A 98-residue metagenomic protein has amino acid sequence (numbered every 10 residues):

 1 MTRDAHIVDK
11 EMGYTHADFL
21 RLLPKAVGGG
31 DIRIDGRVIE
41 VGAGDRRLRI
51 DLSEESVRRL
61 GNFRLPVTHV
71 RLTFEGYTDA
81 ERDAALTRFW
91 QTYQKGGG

Functional and structural regions predicted by a protein language model:
M1-G30: Terminal, regulation- and interaction-focused segments at domain boundaries
M1-R3, R58-L65: Short, flexible, solvent-exposed loop/turn segments with mixed acidic/basic and small polar residues
L22-G29, R88-G96: Conserved short hydrophobic interaction patches
G29-I34, I39-V41: Short, exposed beta-strand/loop patches in secreted or surface proteins that constitute
R37, R46-L48, P66-V70: A generic structural signal for short beta-strands and their flanking turns/coil linkers
I39, E54-R59, L72, G76: Amphipathic, hydrophobic secondary-structure cores in small proteins
D45-G61: A short, structured beta-strand/loop element
L65-K95: C-terminal structural segments of small proteins and small subunits
